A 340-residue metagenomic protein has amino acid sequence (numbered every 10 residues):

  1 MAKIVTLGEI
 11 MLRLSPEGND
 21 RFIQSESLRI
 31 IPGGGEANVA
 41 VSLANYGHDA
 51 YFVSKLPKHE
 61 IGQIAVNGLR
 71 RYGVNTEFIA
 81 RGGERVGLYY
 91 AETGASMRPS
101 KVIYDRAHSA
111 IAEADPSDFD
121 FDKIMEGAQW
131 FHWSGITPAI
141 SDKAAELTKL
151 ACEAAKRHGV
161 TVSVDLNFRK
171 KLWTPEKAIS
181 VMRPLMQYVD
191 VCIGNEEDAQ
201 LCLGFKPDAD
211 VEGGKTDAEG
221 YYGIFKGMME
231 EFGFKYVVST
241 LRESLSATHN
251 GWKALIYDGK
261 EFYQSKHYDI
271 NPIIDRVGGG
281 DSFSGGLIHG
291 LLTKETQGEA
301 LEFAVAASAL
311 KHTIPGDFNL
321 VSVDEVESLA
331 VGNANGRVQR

Functional and structural regions predicted by a protein language model:
M1-I79, A95-M97, A114-S117, P272-I274 (+1 more regions): Glycine-rich phosphate/adenosyl-contacting loop at the front of the ribokinase-like
T6-D20, N250-S265: Acidic-glycine-rich active-site phosphate/pyrophosphate-binding loop
I10, I136, L166, S282: Active-site metal-binding loops of divalent metal-dependent hydrolases
E92-A145: Conserved phosphate-binding/catalytic loop of the ribokinase/pfkB sugar-kinase fold
A154-T161, F232-K235: A short helix->loop->beta-strand "cap" motif at the edges of active sites that frequently abuts
V162-V164, C192: Hydrophobic faces of well-ordered beta-strands that scaffold small-molecule active sites in alpha/beta enzyme cores
L172-G259: Conserved phosphate/ATP/ADP-binding segment of small-molecule kinases
Y263-N333, R340: Conserved post-catalytic alpha-helical subdomain immediately downstream of the catalytic base and nucleotide-binding
